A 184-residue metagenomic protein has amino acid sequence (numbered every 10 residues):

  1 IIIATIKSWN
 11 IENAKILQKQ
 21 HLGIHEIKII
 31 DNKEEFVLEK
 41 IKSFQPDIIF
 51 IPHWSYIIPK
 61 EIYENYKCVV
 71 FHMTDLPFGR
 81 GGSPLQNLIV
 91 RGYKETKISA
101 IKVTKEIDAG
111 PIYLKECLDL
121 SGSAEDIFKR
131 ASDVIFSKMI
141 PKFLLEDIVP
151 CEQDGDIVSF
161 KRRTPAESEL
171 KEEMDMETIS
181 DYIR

Functional and structural regions predicted by a protein language model:
I1-R184: One-carbon transfer enzymes
